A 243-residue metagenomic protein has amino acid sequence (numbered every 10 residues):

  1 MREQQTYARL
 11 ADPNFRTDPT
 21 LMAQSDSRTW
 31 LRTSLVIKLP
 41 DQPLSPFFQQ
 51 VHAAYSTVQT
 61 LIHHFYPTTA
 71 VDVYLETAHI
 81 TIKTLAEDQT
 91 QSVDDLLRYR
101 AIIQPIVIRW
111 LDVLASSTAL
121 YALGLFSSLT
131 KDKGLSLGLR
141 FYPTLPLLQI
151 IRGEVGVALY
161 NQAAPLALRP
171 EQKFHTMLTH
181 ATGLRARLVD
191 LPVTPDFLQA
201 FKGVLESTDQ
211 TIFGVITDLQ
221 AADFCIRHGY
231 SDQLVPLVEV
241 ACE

Functional and structural regions predicted by a protein language model:
M1-E243: Histidine-dependent nucleotide/RNA phosphoesterase domain, centered on the 2H-phosphoesterase fold with its duplicated
